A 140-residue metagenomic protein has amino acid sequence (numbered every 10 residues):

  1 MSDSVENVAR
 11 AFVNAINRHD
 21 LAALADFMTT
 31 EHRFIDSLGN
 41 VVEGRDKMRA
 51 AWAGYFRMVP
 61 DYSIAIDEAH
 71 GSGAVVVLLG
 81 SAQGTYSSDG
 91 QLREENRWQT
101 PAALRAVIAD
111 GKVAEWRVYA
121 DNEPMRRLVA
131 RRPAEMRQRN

Functional and structural regions predicted by a protein language model:
M1-T30, R132-N140: Short, low-complexity N-terminal intrinsically disordered segments enriched in polar/charged residues
F12, A23-A25, H32, G44 (+4 more regions): Hydrophobic pocket/interface hotspot
L21-G73: A solvent-exposed, acidic/Ser-Thr-rich amphipathic alpha-helical stretch
M28, A82-G84, A120: Short beta-strand segments enriched in hydrophobic/aromatic residues within well-folded beta-rich domains
D36, G80-A82, V118: Residue-level recognition of conserved beta-strand positions in structured domain cores
S81-D110: Exposed beta-sheet edge and beta->alpha loop/turn motif
E115-N140: Low-complexity, intrinsically disordered terminal/linker segments enriched in charged and Gly/Pro repeats
